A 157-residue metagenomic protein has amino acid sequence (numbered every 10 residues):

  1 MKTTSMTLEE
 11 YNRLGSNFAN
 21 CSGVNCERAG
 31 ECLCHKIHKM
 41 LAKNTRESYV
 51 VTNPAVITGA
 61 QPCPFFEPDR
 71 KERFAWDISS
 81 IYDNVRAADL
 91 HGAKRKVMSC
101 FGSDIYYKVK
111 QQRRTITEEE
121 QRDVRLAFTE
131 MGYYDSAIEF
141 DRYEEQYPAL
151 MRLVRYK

Functional and structural regions predicted by a protein language model:
M1-F66: N-terminal cysteine/histidine-rich coordination modules
T7-G15, F140-K157: Short, charged recognition helix plus adjacent turn of helix-turn-helix-like nucleic-acid-binding domains
E67-K94, Y134-I138: A short, Lys/Arg-rich alpha-helix, primarily the initiator
H91-R95, D104, R122: Residues within the helices of the helix-turn-helix
K94-M98, R125-F128: The alpha-helix within a helix-turn-helix
G102-T117: Recognition helix of helix-turn-helix/homeodomain-like DNA-binding domains that insert into the DNA major groove
E119-A137: DNA major-groove recognition helix of helix-turn-helix/homeodomain DNA-binding modules
